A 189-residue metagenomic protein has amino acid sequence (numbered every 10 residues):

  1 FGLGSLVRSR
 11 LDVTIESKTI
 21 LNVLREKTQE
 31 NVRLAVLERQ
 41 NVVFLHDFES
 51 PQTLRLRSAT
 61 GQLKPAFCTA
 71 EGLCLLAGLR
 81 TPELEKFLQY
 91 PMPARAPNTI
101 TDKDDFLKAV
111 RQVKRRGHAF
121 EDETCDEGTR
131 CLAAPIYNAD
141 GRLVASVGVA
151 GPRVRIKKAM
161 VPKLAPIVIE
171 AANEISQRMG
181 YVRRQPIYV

Functional and structural regions predicted by a protein language model:
F1-L3, P93-A94, P152-I156: A short, flexible beta-alpha/helix-coil linker loop
F1-Y90: Amphipathic alpha-helical effector-binding/dimerization core of metabolite-sensing transcriptional regulators
E16-K27, Q112, R116, E174-R178: Amphipathic alpha-helical regulatory segments at dimerization interfaces that relay allosteric signals between sensory
N22-L24, V32-R33, P93-I100, R116-E123: Short helix-to-loop capping/linker segments positioned immediately adjacent to catalytic or ligand/cofactor-binding
R33-A35, P65, A119-E121, S146 (+1 more regions): Structural detector of well-ordered beta-strand residues that form the stable sheet scaffold of enzyme domains
L76, R80, I169-S176, G180: Short amphipathic alpha-helical signal-transduction/dimerization elements
T99-A171: Extended hydrophobic
R184-V189: Signal-transducing coiled-coil/dimerization helices and immediately adjacent hinge/linker segments that couple sensory
